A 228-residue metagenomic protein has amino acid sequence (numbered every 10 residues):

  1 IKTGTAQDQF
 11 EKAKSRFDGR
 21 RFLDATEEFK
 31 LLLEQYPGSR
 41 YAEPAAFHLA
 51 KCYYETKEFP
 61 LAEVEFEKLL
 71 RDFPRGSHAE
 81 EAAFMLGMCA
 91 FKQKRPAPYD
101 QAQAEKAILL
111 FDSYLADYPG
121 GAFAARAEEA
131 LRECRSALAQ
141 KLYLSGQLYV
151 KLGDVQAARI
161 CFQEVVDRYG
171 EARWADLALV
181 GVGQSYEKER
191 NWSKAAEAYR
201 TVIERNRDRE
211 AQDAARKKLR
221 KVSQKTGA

Functional and structural regions predicted by a protein language model:
I1-A228: Acidic, polar-rich low-complexity tracts and alpha-helical solenoid repeat scaffolds
